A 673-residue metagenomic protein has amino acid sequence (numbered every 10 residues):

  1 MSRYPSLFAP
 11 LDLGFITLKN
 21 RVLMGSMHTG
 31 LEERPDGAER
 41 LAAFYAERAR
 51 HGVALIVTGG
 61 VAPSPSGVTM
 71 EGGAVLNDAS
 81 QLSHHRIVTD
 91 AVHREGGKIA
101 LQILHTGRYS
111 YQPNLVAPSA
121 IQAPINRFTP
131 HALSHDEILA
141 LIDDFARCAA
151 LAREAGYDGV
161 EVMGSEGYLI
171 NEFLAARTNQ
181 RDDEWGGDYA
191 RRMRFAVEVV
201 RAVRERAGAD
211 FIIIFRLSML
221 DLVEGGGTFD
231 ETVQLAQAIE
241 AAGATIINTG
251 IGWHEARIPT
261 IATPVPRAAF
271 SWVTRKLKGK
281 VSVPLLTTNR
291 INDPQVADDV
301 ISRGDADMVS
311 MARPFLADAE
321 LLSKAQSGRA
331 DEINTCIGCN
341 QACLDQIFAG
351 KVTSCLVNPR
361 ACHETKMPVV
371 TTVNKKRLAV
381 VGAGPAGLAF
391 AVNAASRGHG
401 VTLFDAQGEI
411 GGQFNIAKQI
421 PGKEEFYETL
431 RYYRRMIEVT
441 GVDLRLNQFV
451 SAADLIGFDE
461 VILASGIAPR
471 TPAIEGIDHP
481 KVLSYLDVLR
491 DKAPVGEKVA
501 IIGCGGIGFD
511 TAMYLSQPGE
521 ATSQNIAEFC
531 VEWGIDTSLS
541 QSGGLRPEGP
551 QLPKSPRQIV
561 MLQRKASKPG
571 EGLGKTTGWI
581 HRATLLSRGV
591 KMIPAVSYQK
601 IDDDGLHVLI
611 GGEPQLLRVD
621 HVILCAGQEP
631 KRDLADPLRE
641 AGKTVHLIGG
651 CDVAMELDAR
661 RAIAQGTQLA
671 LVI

Functional and structural regions predicted by a protein language model:
M1-V381, P385, F390-S396, G400-V401 (+1 more regions): Flavin-dependent oxidoreductase catalytic cores
V200, E364-V373, A383, S396 (+5 more regions): Flanking helices and flexible, charged tails adjoining ferredoxin-like Fe-S electron-transfer domains in multi-subunit
T260-P266, P368-V370, K375, I416-E428 (+4 more regions): Short, contiguous acidic/charged loop-to-helix segments that flank catalytic cores in large enzymes
E320-C336, Q448-A468: Small-residue-rich anion-binding loops in enzyme active sites
I337-K351, F458-A473: Helix-enriched interaction subdomains in cytosolic or periplasmic regions, typified by TIR/SEFIR signaling/NADase cores
K376-L403, R445-A453, G457, S465-I474 (+4 more regions): Rossmann-like dinucleotide/flavin-binding elements
G412-F458, G570-V596: N-terminal Rossmann-like dinucleotide/flavin-binding domain of flavoprotein oxidoreductases that bind FAD/FMN
